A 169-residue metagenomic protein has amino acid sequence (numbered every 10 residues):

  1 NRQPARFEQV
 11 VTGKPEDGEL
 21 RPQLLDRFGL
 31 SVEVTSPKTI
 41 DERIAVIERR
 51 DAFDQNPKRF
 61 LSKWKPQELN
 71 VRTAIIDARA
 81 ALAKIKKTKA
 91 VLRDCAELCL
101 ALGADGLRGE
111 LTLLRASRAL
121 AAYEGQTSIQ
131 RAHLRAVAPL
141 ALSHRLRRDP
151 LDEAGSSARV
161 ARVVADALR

Functional and structural regions predicted by a protein language model:
N1-K65, L120: Canonical AAA+ ATPase core
Q9-P15, V32-V34, I75-K84, A96-L102: Short hinge/gating elements
D26, L111-R115: Short alpha-helical basic/polar micro-motif
V46-E97: Histone-fold modules and their flanking histone-like tails across chromatin and transcription assemblies
A96-R108, A119-R169: C-terminal engagement/docking regions of AAA+ P-loop ATPases
